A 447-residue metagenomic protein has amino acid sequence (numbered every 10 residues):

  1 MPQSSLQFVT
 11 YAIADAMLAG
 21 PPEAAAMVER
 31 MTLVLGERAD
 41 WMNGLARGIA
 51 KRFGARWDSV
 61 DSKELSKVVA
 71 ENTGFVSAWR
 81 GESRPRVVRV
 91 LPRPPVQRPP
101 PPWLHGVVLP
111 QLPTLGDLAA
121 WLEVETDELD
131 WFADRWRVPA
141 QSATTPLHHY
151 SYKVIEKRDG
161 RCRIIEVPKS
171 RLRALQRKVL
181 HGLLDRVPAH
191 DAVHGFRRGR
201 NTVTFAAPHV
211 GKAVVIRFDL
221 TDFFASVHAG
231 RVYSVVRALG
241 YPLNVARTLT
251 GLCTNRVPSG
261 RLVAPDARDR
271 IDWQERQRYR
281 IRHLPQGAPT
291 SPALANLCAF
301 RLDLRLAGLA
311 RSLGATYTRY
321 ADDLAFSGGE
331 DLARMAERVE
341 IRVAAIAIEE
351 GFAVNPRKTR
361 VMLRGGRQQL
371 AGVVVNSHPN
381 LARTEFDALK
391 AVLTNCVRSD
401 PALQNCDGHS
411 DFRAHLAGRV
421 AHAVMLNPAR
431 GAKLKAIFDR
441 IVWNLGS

Functional and structural regions predicted by a protein language model:
M1-P139: Non-catalytic, polymerase-adjacent accessory regions of viral genome-replication enzymes
H105-G106, P146-E156: Nucleic-acid processing machinery
W121-F132, W136, G182, V187 (+2 more regions): N-terminal low-complexity, intrinsically disordered segments
K153-G195, V257-R282, P289: Glycine/proline-rich, flexible active-site/cofactor-binding loop segments that harbor closely spaced acidic
E156-D159, Y320, G366-V373: Short acidic (Asp/Glu) and glycine-rich catalytic loops that position anionic groups and cofactors
L172-A225, T254: Active-site-proximal segment of RNA-dependent polymerases
V210-A321, A325-A353, T359-L363, P401-S447: Conserved polymerase palm-domain catalytic core
I346-D400: A conserved non-catalytic segment of reverse transcriptases and RNA-directed RNA polymerases corresponding to the late
